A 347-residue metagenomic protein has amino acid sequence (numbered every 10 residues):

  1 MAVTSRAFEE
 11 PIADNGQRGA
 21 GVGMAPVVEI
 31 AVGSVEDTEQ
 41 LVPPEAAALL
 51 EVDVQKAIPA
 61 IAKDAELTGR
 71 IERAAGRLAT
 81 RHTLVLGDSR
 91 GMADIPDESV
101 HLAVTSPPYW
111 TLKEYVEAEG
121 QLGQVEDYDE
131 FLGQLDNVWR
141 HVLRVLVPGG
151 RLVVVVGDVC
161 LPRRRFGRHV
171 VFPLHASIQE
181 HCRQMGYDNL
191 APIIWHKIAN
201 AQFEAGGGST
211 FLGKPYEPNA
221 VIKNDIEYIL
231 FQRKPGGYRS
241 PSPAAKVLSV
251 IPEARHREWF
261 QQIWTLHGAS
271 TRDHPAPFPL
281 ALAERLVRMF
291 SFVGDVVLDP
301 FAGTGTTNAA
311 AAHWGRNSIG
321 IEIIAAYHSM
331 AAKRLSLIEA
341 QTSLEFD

Functional and structural regions predicted by a protein language model:
A2-K63, T68-M330, F346: Core catalytic lobe of class I
K333-D347: PRPP-dependent phosphoribosyltransferase catalytic core
